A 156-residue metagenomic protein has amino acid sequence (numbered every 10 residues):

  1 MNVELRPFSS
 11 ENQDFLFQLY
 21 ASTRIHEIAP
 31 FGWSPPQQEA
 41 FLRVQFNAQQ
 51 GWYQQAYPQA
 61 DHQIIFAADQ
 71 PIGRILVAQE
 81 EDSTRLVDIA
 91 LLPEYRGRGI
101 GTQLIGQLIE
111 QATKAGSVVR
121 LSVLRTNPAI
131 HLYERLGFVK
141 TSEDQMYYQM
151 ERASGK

Functional and structural regions predicted by a protein language model:
N2-E4: Extreme N-terminal starter segment of soluble prokaryotic enzymes
P7-S10, F17-V87, L92-P93, I105-Q111 (+3 more regions): Acetyl-CoA-dependent GNAT
S9-N12, R125: Acidic/polar helix N-cap motif
Q70, D88-G106, L124-H131, R135: Conserved glycine-rich acetyl-CoA-binding loop
I100, S117, F138: Short phosphate-binding/catalytic loops that engage adenosine nucleotides
A112-L124: Conserved GNAT acetyl-CoA-binding A-motif
